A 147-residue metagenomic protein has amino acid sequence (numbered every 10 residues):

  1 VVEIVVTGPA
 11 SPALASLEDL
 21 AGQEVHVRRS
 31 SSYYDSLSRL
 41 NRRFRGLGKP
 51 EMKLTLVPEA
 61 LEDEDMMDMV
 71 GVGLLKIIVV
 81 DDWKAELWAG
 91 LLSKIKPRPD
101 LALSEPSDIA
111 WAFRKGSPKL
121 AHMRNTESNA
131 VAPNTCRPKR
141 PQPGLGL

Functional and structural regions predicted by a protein language model:
V1-L147: Proline/Glycine/Serine-rich low-complexity intrinsically disordered segments that serve as flexible stalks/linkers
